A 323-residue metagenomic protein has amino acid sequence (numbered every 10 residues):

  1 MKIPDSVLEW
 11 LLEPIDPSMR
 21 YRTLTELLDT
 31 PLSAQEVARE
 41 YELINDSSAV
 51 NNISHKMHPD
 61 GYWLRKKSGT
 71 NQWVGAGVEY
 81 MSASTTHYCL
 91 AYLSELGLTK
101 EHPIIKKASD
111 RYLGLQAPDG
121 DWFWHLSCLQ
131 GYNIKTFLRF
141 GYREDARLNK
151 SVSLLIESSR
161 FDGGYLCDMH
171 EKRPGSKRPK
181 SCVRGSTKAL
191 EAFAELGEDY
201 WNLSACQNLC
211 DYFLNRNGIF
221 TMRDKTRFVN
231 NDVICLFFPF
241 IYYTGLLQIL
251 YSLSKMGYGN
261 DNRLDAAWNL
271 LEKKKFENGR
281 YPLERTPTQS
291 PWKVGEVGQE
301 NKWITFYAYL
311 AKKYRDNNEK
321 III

Functional and structural regions predicted by a protein language model:
M1-I323: Preference for long, amphipathic alpha-helical scaffolds in soluble/luminal domains and all-alpha bundles
